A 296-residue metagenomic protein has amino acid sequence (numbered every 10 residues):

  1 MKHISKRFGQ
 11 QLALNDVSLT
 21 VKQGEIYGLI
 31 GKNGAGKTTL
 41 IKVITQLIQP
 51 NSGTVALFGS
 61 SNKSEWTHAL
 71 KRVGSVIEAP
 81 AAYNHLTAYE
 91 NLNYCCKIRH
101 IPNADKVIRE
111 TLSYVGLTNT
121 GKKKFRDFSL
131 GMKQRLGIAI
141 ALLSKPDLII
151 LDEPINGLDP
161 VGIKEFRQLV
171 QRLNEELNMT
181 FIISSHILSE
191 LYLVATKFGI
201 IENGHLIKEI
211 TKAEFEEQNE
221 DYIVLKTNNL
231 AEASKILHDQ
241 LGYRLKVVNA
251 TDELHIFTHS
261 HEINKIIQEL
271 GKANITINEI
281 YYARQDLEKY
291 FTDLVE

Functional and structural regions predicted by a protein language model:
M1: Conserved catalytic Walker-motif region of ABC-type ATPase nucleotide-binding domains
K6-I183, L188-E202, L206-K208: ABC transporter nucleotide-binding domains
Q23, A88, K212, R284-L287: Structural motif detector for alpha-helix initiation sites
Q49, L70, F215-Q218, K246-V248: Short, flexible turn/loop "capping" segments at secondary-structure junctions
L117, R172-E176, E217, D239 (+1 more regions): Secondary-structure boundary motif
H205-K226: Conserved beta-strand-loop-alpha-helix hinge in the C-terminal portion of ABC ATPase nucleotide-binding domains
D221-L294: Short, charged/small-residue-rich alpha-helical element at the C-terminal edge of ABC transporter nucleotide-binding
